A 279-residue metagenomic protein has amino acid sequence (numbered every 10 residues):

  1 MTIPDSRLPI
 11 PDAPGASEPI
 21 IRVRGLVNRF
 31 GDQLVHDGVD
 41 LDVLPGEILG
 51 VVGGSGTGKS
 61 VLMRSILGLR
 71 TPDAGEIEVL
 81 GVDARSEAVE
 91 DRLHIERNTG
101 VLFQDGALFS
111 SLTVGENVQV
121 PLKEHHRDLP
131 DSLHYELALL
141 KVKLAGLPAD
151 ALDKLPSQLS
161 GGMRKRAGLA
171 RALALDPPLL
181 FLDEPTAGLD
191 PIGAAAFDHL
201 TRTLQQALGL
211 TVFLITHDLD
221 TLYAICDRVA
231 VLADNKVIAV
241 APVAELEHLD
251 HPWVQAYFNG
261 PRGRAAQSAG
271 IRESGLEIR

Functional and structural regions predicted by a protein language model:
V52-G54: The feature captures the beta-strand-to-loop junction immediately N-terminal to the Walker
L67: Helix-to-loop junction immediately C-terminal to a conserved catalytic motif
D83, D131-D150: Conserved ABC ATPase "signature" region
L155-L159, M163: Conserved ABC ATPase signature
D176: Conserved catalytic motifs of ABC-family nucleotide-binding domains
L180-D183: Catalytic Walker B motif of ABC-type/P-loop ATPase nucleotide-binding domains
